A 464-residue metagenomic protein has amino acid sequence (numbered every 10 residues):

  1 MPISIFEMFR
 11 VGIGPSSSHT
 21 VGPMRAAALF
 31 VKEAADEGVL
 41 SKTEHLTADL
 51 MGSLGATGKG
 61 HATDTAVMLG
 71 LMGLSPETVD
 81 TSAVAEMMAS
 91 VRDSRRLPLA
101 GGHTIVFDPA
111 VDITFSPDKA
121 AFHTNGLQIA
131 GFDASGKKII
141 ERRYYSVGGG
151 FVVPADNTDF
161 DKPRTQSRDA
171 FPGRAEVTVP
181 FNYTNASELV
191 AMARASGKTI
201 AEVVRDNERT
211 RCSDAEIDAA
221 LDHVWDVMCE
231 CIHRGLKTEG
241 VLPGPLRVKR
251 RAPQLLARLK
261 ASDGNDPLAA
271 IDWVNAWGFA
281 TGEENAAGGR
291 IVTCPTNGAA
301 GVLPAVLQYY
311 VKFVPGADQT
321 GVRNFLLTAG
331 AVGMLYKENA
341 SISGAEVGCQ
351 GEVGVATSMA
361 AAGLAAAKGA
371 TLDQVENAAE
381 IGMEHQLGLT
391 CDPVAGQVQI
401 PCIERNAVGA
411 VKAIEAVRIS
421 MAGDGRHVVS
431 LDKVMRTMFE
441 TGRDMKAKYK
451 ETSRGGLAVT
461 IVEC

Functional and structural regions predicted by a protein language model:
M1-P2, F6, R10-I13, M24-L50 (+14 more regions): Non-transmembrane, aqueous-exposed alpha-helical and coiled segments at domain scale
F9-A27, A287-V306, C349-T357: Conserved phosphate/anionic-ligand binding catalytic regions in large, soluble enzymes, centered on
S18-A35, P304-G316, A361-G369: Alpha-helical support elements that line or immediately flank enzyme active sites and cofactor-binding pockets
E44-G58, S90-P98, P253-L255, F325-E338 (+2 more regions): Short, mixed-charge aromatic SLiMs
P76-D263: C-terminal regulatory domains involved in ligand/effector binding and gene-expression control
R211-G348, G456-C464: Accessory "access/gating" subregions that flank catalytic or transport cores
A317, T328, M334-A407, I419-V428: Hydrophobic alpha-helical bundle architecture
V428-C464: Extended hydrophobic packing segments that form well-structured cores
